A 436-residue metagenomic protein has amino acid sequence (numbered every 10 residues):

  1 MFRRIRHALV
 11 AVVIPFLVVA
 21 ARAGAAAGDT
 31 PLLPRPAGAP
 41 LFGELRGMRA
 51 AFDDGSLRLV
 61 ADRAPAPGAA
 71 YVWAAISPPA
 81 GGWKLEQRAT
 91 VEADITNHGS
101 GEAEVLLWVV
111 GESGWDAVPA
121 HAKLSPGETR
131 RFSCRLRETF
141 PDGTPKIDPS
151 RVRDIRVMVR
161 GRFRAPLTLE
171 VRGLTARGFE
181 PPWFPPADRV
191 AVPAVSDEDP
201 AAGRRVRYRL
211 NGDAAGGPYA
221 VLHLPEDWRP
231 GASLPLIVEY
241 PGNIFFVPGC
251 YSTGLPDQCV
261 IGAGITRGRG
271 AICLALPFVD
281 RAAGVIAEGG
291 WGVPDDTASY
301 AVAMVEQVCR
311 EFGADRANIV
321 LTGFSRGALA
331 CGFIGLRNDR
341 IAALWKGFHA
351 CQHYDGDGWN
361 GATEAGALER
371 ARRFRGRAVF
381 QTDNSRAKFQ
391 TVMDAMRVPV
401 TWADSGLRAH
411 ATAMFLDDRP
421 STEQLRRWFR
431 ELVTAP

Functional and structural regions predicted by a protein language model:
A51-V72: Short carbohydrate-recognition loop motifs
P65-P145, F163-E170: Extracellular ligand-binding interfaces
T175-L234, A271: A domain-start/cap signature at the N-terminus of enzymes
W228-G231, E288-S325: Gly/Ser-rich "nucleophile elbow"/oxyanion-hole loop immediately N-terminal to the catalytic nucleophile in hydrolases
A232-N243: Short beta-strand element of the alpha/beta-hydrolase
G242-V302: Active-site machinery of serine-nucleophile hydrolases
A328-R340: Short glycine-enriched nucleophile-adjacent loop and the immediately C-terminal alpha-helix near the catalytic center
R340-T422: The feature captures the conserved acid-bearing segment of alpha/beta-hydrolase catalytic domains
